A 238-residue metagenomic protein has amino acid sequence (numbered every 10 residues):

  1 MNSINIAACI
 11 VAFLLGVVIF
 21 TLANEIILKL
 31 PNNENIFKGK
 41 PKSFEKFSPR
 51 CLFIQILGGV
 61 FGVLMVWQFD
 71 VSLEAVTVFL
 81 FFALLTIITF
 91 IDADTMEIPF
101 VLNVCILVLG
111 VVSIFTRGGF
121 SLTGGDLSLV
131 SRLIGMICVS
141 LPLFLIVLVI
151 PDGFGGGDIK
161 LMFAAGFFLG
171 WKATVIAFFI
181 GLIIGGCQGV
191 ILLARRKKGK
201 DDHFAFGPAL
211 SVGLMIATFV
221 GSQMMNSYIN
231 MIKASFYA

Functional and structural regions predicted by a protein language model:
M1-A238: A membrane-topology feature that recognizes alpha-helical transmembrane segments and their immediate juxtamembrane
